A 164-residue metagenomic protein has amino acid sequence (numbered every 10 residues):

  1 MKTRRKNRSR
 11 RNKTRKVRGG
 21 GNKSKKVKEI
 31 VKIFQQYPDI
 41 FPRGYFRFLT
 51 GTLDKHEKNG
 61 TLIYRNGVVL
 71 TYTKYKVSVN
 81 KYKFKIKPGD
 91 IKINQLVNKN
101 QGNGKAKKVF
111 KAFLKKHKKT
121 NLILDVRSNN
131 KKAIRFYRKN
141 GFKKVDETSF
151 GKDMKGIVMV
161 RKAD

Functional and structural regions predicted by a protein language model:
M1-K25: Arg/Lys-rich, intrinsically disordered low-complexity tails that mediate electrostatic binding and condensation
G21-F48: Short amphipathic alpha-helix that is part of the acyltransferase structural core
P38-N66: Active-site rim helix/loop that mediates acceptor-substrate recognition in acyltransferases
N66-F84, K92: Conserved beta-strand in the GNAT
K92-N103, R127: A short, internal acetyl-CoA/4′-phosphopantetheine-binding micro-motif in the GNAT/acyltransferase core
N98, G102-K116, R135, K139: Conserved acetyl-CoA-binding loop-helix of GNAT-fold acetyltransferases
L124-I134, F150-K155, R161: Conserved beta-strand-loop-alpha-helix junction that forms the acyl-donor binding cleft
R138-E147: Conserved acetyl-CoA-binding loop of GNAT-fold acetyltransferases
